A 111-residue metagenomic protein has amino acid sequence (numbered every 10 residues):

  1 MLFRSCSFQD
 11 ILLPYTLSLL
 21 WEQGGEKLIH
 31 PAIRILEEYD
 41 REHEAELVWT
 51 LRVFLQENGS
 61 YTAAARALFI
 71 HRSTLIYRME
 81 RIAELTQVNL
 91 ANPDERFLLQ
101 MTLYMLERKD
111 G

Functional and structural regions predicted by a protein language model:
M1-G111: Cytosolic nucleotide-utilizing catalytic cores of signal-transduction proteins
